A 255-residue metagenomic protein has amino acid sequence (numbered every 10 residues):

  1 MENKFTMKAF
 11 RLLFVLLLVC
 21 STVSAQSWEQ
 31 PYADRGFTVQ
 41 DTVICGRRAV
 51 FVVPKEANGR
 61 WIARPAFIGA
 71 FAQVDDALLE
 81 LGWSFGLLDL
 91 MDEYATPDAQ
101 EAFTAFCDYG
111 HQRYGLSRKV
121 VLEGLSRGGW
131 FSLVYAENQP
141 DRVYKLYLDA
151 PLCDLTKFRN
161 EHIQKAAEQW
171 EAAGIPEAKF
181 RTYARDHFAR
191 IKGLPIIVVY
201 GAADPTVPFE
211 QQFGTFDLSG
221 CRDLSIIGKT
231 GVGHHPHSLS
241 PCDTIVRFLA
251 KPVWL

Functional and structural regions predicted by a protein language model:
R11-S21: Bacterial N-terminal signal peptides
Q26-A57: N-terminal cap/lid segment of alpha/beta-hydrolase-fold proteins
N58-F67: Short beta-strand element of the alpha/beta-hydrolase
A70-G86: Short amphipathic alpha-helix adjacent to the substrate-entry channel of hydrolases
Y94-G115, V134: Alpha/beta-hydrolase active-site loop
K119-A172: Primarily recognizes the serine-hydrolase "nucleophile elbow" in alpha/beta-hydrolase and SGNH/GDSL folds
T156-G220: The feature captures the conserved acid-bearing segment of alpha/beta-hydrolase catalytic domains
E210-L255: C-terminal catalytic histidine-bearing segment of alpha/beta-hydrolase fold enzymes
